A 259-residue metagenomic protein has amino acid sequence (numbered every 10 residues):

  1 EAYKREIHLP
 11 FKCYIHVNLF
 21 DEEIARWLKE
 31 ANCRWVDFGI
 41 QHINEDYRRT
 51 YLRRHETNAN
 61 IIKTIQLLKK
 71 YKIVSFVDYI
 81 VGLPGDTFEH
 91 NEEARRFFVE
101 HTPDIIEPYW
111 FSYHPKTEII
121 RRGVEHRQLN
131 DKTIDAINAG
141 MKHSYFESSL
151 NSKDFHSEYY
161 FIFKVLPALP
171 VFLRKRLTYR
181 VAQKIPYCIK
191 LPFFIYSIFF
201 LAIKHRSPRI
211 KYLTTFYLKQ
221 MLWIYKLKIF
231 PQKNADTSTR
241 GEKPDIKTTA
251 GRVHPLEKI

Functional and structural regions predicted by a protein language model:
E1-F76, V81-L83: Conserved SAM/AdoMet-binding glycine-rich loop
P10, I73, P84, E242 (+1 more regions): A ubiquitous, low-specificity "background" feature that marks scattered single residues across proteins without
E22, F88-E89: Short N-terminal helix/helix-N-cap motif within the alpha/beta-hydrolase-1
E89-E92, R96-G241, D245-E257: C-terminal accessory regions of radical SAM enzymes
